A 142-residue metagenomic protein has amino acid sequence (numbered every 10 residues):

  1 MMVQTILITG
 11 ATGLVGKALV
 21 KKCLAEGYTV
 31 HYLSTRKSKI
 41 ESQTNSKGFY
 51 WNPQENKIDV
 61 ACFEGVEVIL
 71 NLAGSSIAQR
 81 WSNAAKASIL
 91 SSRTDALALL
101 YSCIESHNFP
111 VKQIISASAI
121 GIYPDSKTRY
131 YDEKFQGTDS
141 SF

Functional and structural regions predicted by a protein language model:
V3, V66, V111: Phosphate-coordination loops involved in phosphoryl transfer and adenosine-cofactor binding
I6-E26: N-terminal Rossmann NAD(P)H-binding glycine-rich loop of SDR-like oxidoreductase domains
T9, L33, I69-A73, I114-I120: SDR active-site strand-loop-helix element
G16, I58, A78-Q79, Y123-D125: Glycine/Thr-rich phosphate-binding loops of Rossmann-like dinucleotide-binding domains
Y28-T35: Conserved glycine-rich Rossmann-like NAD(P)H-binding loop of the short-chain dehydrogenase/reductase
S38, S42, S46-A96: NAD(P)H-binding glycine-rich loop region in Rossmannoid oxidoreductase-like domains and their noncatalytic homologs
A98-S140: Conserved Rossmann-fold NAD(P)-dependent oxidoreductase catalytic core, especially the SDR/UDP-sugar
